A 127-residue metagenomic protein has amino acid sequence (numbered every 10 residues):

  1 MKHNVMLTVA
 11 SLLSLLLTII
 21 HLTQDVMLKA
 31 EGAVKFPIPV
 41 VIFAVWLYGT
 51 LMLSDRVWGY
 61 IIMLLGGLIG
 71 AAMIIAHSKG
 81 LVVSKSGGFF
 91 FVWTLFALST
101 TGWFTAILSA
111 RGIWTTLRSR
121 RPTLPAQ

Functional and structural regions predicted by a protein language model:
K2-L12, W58-G66: Interfacial segments of alpha-helical transmembrane regions
H3-V9, T100-L124: Membrane-water interface at the C-terminal end of transmembrane alpha helices
M6-P39: Hydrophobic transmembrane helix segments
S14-T23, G66-H77: Aromatic-anchored segments of alpha-helical transmembrane domains
A30-P39, K85-L98: Non-cytosolic membrane-interface motifs at loop->transmembrane helix junctions
I42-G49: Hydrophobic, membrane-inserted alpha-helices
T50-A72: Loop-to-transmembrane helix junctions at the membrane interface
L53-G59, G80-V92: A cytosolic-side transmembrane-helix exit/cap motif
